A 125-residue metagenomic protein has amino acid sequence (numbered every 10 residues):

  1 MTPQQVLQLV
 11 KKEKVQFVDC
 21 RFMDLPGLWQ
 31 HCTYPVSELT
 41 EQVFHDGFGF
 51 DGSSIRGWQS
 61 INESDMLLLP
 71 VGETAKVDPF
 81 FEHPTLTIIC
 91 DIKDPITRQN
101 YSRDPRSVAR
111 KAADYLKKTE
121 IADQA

Functional and structural regions predicted by a protein language model:
M1-A125: ATP/Mg2+-dependent ligation/transfer catalytic cores
